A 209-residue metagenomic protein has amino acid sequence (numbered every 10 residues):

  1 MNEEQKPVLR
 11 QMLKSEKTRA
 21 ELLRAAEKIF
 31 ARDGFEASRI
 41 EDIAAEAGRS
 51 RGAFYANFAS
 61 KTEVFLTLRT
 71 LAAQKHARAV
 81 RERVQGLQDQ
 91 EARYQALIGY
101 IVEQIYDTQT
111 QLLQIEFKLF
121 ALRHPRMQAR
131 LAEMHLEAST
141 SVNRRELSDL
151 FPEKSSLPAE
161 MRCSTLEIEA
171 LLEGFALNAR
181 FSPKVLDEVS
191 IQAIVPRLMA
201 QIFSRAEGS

Functional and structural regions predicted by a protein language model:
M1-D33, A37-E46, E63: Basic, helix-initiating cap at the start of DNA-binding domains
A20, R24, G52, L112: Short alpha-helical elements of helix-turn-helix
F30, R39-I40, R51, K61-A72 (+1 more regions): Amphipathic alpha-helical segments enriched in hydrophobic/aromatic and basic residues that form the DNA-contacting
G48-F58: Short hydrophobic/aromatic patch on the recognition helix
T67, V80-T110, L157, M161-I168 (+1 more regions): Hydrophobic alpha-helical connector segments
R93, D107-A129: Amphipathic alpha-helical segments used for helix-helix packing
Q128-A129, L150-S209: Hydrophobic/aromatic-rich alpha-helical bundle segments in the mid-to-C-terminal region
R130-S141: Short, solvent-exposed amphipathic helices
